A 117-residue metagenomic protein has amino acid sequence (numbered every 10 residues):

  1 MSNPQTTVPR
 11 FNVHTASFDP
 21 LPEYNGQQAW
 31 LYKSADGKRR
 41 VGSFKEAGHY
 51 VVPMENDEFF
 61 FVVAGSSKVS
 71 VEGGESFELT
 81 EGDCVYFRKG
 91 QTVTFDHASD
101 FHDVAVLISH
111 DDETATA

Functional and structural regions predicted by a protein language model:
M1-G42: A short, N-terminal "cap"/entry segment at the start of jelly-roll beta-barrel domains of the cupin/DSBH fold
F18, E46-G48, E81-Y86: A short, sequence-level motif marking secondary-structure junctions
A35-E55, K89: Conserved short histidine dyad/triad with adjacent acidic residue
K38, S67, G73-E75, Q91: Short acidic/polar mixed-charge low-complexity motifs
M54-V69: Short, conserved beta-strand element in jelly-roll/cupin
G73-K89: Short acidic-glycine-tyrosine-enriched beta hairpin
K89-T114: Ligand-binding loop in jelly-roll beta-barrel domains
